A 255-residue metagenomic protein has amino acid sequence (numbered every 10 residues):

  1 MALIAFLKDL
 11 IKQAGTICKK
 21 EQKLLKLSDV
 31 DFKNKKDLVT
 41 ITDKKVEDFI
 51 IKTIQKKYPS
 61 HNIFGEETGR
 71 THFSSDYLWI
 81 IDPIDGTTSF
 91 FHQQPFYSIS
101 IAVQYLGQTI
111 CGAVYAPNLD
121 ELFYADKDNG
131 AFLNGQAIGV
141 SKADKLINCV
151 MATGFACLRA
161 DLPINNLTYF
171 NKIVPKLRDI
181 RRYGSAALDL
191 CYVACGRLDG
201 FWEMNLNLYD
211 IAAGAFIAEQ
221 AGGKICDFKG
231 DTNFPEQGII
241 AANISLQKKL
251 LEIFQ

Functional and structural regions predicted by a protein language model:
M1-I84, T232, L246: N-terminal subdomain of lithium-sensitive/metallo-dependent phosphomonoesterases centered on the IMPase/IPPase/PAP
L7, I11-A14, G112, G214 (+1 more regions): Small-residue (primarily alanine) positions within well-ordered alpha-helices, especially packing/interaction faces
C18, D43, I54, T87 (+6 more regions): Residue-level signal for inorganic ion chemistry
K44, E67, P83-G86, P117 (+4 more regions): Generic detector of well-ordered alpha-helical packing
T71-F73, L106, Y124, K142-K145 (+1 more regions): Solvent-exposed alpha-helices and their adjacent loops that cap or buttress functional pockets in soluble metabolic
F73-F132: DPxDG-like acidic metal-binding loop motif
G139-Q255: An extended, acidic
